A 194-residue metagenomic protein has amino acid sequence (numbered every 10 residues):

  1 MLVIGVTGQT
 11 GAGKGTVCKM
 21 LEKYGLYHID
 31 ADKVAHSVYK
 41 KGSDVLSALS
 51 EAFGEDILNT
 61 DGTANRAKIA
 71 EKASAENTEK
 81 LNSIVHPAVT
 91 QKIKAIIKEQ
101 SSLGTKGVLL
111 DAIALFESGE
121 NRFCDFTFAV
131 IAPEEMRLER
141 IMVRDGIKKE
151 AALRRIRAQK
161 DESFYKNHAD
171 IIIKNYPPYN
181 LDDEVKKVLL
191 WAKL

Functional and structural regions predicted by a protein language model:
V6: Hydrophobic anchor at the beta1->P-loop junction of P-loop NTPases
Q9: P-loop (Walker A) phosphate-binding loop of NTP-binding proteins
A12: ATP-binding Walker
G15: Walker A/P-loop
K23-A31, S43-D44: Post-Walker A helix-loop "phosphate-sensing" segment adjacent to the P-loop in P-loop NTPases
H36-T105: ATP-dependent small-molecule kinase phosphotransfer cores that center on conserved nucleotide phosphate-binding segments
A95-G107, N121-V130, E134-I147, D161-L194: NTP-dependent small-molecule kinase module
